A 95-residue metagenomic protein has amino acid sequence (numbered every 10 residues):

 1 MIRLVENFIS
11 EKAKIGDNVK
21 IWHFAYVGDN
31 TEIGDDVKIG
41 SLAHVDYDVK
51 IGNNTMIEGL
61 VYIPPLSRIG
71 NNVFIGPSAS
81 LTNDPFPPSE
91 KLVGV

Functional and structural regions predicted by a protein language model:
M1-E6, S10-E11, I21-V95: Flexible, glycine/small-residue-enriched loop-and-beta-strand segment within the central core of proteins
